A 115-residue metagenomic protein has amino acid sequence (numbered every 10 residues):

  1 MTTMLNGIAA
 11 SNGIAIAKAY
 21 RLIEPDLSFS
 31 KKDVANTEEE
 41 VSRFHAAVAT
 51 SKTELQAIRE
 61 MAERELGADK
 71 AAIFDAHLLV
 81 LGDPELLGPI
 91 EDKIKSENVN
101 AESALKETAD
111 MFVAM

Functional and structural regions predicted by a protein language model:
M1-M115: Non-catalytic, soluble scaffold/interaction modules
